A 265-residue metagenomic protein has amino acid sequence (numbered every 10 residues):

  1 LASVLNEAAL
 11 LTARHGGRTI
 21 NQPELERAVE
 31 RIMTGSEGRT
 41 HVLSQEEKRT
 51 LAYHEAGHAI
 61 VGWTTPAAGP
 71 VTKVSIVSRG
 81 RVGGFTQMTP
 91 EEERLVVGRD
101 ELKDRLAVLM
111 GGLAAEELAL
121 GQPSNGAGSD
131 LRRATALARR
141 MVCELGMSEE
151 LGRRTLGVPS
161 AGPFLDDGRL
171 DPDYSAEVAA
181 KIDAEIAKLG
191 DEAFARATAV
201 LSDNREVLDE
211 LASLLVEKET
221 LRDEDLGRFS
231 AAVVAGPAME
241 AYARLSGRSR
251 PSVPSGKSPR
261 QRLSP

Functional and structural regions predicted by a protein language model:
L1-P23, R31-G38, A59-V71, M141-S148 (+1 more regions): AAA+ ATPase "lid" subdomain C-terminal helix
S3, R27, R228: DNA-binding alpha-helical recognition surfaces that contact promoter or target DNA
E26-R31, G80-V82: Short, conserved phosphate-binding/catalytic loop or strand-edge motifs used in phosphoryl-/nucleotidyl-transfer
E46-Y53, A59-P265: Soluble catalytic regions of large protease machineries
